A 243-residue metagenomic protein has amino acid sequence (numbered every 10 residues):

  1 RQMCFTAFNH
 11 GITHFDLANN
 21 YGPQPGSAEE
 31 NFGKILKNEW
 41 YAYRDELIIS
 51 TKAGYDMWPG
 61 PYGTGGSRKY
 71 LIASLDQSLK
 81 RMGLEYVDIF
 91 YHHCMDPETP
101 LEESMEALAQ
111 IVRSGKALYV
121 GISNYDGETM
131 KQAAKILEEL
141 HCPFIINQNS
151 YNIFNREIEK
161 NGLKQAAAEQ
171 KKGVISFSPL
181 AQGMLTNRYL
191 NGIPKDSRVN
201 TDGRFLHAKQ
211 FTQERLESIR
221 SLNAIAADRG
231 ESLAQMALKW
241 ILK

Functional and structural regions predicted by a protein language model:
R1-A7, G65-M82, L101-E103, M130-A134: Short, acidic/polar
R1-L47, R113: N-terminal binding-site loop/beta-alpha segment at the start of enzyme catalytic domains that lines or forms
T6, H10, R81-M82, G115 (+1 more regions): Structural motif
F15, V87, V120: Glycine-centered flexible beta-alpha turn that most often forms the glycine-rich phosphate-binding loop
S27, N31, Y62-Y70, D96-E103 (+1 more regions): Alpha-helix N-cap and loop-to-helix initiation/capping positions
D56-Y62, L185: A short acidic, helix-capping loop that chelates divalent metal ions and anchors anionic groups
L79-T99: Active-site groove signature of glycoside hydrolases
M95-K243: Beta/alpha (TIM)-barrel catalytic core signal, keyed to glycine-rich beta->alpha loops juxtaposed to Asp/Glu that bind
